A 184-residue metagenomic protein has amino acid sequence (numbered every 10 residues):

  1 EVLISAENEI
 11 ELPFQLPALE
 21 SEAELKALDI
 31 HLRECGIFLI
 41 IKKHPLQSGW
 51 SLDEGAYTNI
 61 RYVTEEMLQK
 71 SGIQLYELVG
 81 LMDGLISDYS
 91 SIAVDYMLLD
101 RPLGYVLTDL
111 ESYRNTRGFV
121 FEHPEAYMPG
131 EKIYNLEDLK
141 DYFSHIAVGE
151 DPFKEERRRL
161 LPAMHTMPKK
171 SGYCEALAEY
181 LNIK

Functional and structural regions predicted by a protein language model:
E1-A56, N135, T166-K169, E175: Conserved catalytic-core segment of nucleotide-activated headgroup transferases in glycan assembly
F14, E77, E137-D141: An acidic, carboxylate-rich microenvironment
R33, V79-G80, S144: Alpha-helix boundary recognition
I41-K43, S87, L107: Short beta-strand/turn micro-motifs composed of small residues that flank or help shape donor/cofactor-binding pockets
L46-V94: Donor nucleotide-activated moiety binding/catalytic core segment of transferases that use nucleotide-activated donors
A56-N59, T64, S91-H165: Catalytic binding pocket for nucleotide-activated donors in carbohydrate/polymer assembly enzymes
Y142-G149, A176-K184: C-terminal alpha-helix
